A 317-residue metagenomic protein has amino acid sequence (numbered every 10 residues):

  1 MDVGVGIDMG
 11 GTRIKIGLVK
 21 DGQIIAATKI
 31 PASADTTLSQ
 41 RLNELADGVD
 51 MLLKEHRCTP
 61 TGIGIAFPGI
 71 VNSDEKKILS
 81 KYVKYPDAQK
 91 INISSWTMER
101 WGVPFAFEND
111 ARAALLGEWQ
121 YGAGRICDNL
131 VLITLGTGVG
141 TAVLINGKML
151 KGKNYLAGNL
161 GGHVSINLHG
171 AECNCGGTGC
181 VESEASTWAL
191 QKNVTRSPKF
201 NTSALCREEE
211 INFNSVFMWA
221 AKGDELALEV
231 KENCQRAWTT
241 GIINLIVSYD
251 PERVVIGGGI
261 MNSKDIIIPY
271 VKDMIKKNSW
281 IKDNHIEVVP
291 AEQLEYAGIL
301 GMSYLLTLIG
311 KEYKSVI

Functional and structural regions predicted by a protein language model:
D2-D8, P60-G64, N129-T134, G140 (+2 more regions): Short glycine-aspartate micro-motif
D2-N43, M51, C58, K77-S80 (+2 more regions): Short glycine-rich, Thr/Ser-proximal phosphate-binding strand/loop in the N-terminal lobe of ATP-dependent enzymes
I14, I24, V181-V255: A mobile "lid/hinge" subdomain adjacent to the ATP/sugar-phosphate binding pocket shared across diverse ATP-dependent
V19, E108-W119, M261-I317: Glycine-rich phosphate-binding/hydrolytic loop that grips phosphoryl groups
A34, L38-N43, D50, C58-I63 (+2 more regions): Glycine-rich phosphate-binding loop and adjoining helix at the ATP-binding site of ATP-dependent phosphoryl-transfer
L45-I63, P104-F105, A123, K199-L205 (+1 more regions): Phosphate/pyrophosphate-binding loops at sites that engage ATP/ADP/AMP, CoA/4′-phosphopantetheine, polyphosphate
R125-E184: Glycine-rich phosphate-binding loop of actin/hexokinase-like ATP-binding domains
